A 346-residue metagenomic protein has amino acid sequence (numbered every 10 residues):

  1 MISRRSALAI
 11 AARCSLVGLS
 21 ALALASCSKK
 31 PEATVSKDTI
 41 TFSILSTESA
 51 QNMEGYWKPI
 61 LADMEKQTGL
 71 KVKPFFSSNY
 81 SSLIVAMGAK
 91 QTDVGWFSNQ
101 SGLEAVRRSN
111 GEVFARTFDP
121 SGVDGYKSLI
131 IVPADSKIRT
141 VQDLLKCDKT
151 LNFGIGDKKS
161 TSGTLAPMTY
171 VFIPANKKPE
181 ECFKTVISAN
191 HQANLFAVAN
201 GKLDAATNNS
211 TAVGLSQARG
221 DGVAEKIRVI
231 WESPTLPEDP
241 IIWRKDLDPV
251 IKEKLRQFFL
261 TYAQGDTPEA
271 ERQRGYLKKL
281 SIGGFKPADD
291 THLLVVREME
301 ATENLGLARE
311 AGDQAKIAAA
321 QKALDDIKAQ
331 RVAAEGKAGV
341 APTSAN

Functional and structural regions predicted by a protein language model:
R4-L16: N-terminal export leaders
A23-S26: C-terminal motif of bacterial Sec signal peptides marking the signal peptidase cleavage site
S28-K30: Bacterial signal peptide processing site
K37-Q67, S77, Q100, P120-N200: Bilobed "Venus flytrap"/periplasmic-binding protein-like clamshell domains and structurally analogous long
T41-S46, D119-L129, D221-R256, R274-D289: Periplasmic-binding protein-like
E48-S49, G55, P59, I251-N346: An extracytoplasmic/periplasmic, membrane-proximal ligand-sensing/linker region
S81-G95, R108, Y126, H191-A206: Short helices/loops that flank or line small-molecule/ion binding pockets
W96-N110, F172-I173, A199-N200, D204-E225: A ligand-binding cleft/hinge motif common to bilobed small-molecule-binding domains
